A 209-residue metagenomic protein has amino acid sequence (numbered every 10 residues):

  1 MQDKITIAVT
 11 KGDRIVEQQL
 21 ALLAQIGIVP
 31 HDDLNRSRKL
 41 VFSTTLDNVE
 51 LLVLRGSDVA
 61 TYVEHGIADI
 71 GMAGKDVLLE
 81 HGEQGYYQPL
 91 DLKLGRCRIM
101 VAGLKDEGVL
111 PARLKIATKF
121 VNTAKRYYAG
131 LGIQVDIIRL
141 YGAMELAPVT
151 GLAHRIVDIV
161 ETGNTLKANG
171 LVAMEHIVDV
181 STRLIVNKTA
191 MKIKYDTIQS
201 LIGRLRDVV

Functional and structural regions predicted by a protein language model:
M1-V209: Domain-level signature for soluble enzymes in the chorismate/prephenate branch of the shikimate pathway
